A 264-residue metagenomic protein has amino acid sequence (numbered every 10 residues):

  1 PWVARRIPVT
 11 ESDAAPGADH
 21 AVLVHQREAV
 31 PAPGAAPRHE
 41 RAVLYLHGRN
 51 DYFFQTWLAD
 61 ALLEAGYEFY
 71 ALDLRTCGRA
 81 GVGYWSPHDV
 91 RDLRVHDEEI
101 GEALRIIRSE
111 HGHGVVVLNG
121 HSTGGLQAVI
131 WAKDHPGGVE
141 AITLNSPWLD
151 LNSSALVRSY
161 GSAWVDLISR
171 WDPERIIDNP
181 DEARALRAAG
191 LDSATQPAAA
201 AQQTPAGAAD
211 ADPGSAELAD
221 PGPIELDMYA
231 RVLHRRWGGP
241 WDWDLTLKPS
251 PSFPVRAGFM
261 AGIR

Functional and structural regions predicted by a protein language model:
P1-A36: N-terminal cap/lid segment of alpha/beta-hydrolase-fold proteins
R27-R75, G81-G83: Short, surface-exposed "cap/lid" segments of acyl-processing enzymes
R49-N50, G78-V115: Catalytic nucleophile-loop/oxyanion-hole region of alpha/beta-hydrolase and closely related hydrolase-like folds
E68, V115, G138-A141: Residues at the starts of beta-strands that form the adenosine-phosphate
T123, A128-P254: Alpha/beta-hydrolase-fold enzymes
P251-R264: Active-site nucleophile elbow and catalytic-triad environment of alpha/beta-hydrolase enzymes
